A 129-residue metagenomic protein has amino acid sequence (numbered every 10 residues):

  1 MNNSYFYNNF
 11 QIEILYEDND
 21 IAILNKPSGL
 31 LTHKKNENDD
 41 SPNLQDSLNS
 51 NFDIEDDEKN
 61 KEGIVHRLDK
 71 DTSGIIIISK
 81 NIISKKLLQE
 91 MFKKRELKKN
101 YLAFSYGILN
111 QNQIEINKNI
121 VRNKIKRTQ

Functional and structural regions predicted by a protein language model:
M1-Q129: RNA pseudouridine synthases
